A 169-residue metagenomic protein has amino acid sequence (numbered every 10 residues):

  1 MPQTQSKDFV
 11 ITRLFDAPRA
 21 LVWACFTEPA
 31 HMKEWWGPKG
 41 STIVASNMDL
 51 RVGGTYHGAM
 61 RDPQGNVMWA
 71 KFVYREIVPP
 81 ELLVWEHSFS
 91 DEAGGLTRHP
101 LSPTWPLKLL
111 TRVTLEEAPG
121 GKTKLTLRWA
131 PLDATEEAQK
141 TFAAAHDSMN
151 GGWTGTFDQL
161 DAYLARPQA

Functional and structural regions predicted by a protein language model:
M1-I43: Hydrophobic ligand-binding cavity/cleft-lining segments
A17, D91, P131-D133: Beta-strand elements of well-folded, non-transmembrane domains
V22, M32, Y56, Y74 (+4 more regions): Hydrophobic pocket/interface hotspot
F26, W36, H87-F89, F157 (+1 more regions): Short, flexible helix/strand-to-coil boundary loops that buttress conserved ligand/catalytic motifs in alpha/beta
T27, S46, Y56-M60, T126 (+2 more regions): Charge-dense, helix-prone N-terminal extensions
P38, S46-V52, H57, P63-G120: Hydrophobic-ligand binding "helix-grip"
A45, A162-A169: Short, highly charged C-terminal tails/helix-capping segments
G95-G151: Beta-strand/loop substructures that line and gate deep hydrophobic ligand-binding cavities in soluble
